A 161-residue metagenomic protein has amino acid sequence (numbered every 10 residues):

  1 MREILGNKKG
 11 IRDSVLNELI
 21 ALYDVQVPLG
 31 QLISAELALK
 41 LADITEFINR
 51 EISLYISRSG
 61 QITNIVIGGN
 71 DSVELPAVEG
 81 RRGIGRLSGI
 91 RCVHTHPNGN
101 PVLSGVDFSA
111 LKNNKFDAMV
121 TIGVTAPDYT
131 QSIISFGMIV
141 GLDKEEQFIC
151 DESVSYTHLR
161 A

Functional and structural regions predicted by a protein language model:
M1-G30: Short, compositionally biased leader-like segments
A38-A42: Short, basic/aromatic recognition patches
T45-N49: A short catalytic or substrate-binding loop motif that flags glycine-/basic-rich loops and adjacent residues that bind
E51-S57, V120-T121: Short beta-strand scaffold segments in enzyme catalytic cores
I65-N114: Short HxH-centered metal-ligating active-site micro-motif
P97, I122-Y129: Short beta-alpha junction loops
G141-S153: Acidic, Ser/Thr-rich peripheral helices and adjacent loops at domain boundaries
T157-A161: Conserved small/polar residues in nucleotide/adenosyl-binding loops
